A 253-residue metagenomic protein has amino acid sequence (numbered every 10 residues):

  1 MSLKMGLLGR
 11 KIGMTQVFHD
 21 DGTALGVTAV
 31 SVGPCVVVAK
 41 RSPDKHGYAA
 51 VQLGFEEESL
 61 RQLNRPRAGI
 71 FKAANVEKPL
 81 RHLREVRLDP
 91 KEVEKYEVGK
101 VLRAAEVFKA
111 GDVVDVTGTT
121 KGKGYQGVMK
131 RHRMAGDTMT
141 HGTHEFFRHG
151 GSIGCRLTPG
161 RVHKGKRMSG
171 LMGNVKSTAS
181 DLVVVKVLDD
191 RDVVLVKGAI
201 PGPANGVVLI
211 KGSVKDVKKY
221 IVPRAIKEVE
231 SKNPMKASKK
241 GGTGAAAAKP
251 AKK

Functional and structural regions predicted by a protein language model:
M1-K253: Extended basic (Lys/Arg/His-rich) segments that typically form rRNA-contacting surfaces in ribosomal proteins
